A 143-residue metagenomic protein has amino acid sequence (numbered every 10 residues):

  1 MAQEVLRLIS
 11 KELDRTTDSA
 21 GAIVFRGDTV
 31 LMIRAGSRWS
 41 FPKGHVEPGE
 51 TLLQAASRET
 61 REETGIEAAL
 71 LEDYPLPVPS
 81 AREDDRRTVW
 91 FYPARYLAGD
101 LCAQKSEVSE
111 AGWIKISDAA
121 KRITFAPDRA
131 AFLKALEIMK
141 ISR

Functional and structural regions predicted by a protein language model:
M1-G21: Acidic, metal-coordinating catalytic segment for phosphate/diphosphate chemistry, firing primarily on the Nudix
D14, A22, L31, C102-K105: Short secondary-structure boundary/capping segments
T17, P77-L101, G112, I116 (+1 more regions): Active-site-adjacent beta-strand/loop module that shapes the phosphate/pyrophosphate-binding cleft
G21-I23, T29-L31, W90-P93: Residues embedded in well-ordered beta-strands
F25-I66: Conserved Nudix-box catalytic region and its N-terminal flanking loop in Nudix hydrolases and closely related
A35-W39, Q104-R143: Nudix hydrolase/Nudix homology domain
S37, E72-Y74, T88-W90: A generic structural signal for short beta-strands and their flanking turns/coil linkers
I66-P77: A short coil-to-beta-strand element that immediately follows conserved catalytic motifs
